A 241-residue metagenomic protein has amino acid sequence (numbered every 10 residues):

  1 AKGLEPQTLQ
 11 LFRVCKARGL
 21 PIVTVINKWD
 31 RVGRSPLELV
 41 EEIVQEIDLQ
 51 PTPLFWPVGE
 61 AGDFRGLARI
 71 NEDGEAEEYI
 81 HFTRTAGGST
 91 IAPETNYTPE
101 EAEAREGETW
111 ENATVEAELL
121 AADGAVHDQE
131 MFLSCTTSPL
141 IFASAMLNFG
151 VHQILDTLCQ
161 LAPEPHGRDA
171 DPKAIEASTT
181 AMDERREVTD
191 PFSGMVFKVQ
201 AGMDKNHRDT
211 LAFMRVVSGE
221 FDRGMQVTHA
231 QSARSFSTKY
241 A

Functional and structural regions predicted by a protein language model:
A1-A241: Structural and coupling elements of P-loop NTPases
